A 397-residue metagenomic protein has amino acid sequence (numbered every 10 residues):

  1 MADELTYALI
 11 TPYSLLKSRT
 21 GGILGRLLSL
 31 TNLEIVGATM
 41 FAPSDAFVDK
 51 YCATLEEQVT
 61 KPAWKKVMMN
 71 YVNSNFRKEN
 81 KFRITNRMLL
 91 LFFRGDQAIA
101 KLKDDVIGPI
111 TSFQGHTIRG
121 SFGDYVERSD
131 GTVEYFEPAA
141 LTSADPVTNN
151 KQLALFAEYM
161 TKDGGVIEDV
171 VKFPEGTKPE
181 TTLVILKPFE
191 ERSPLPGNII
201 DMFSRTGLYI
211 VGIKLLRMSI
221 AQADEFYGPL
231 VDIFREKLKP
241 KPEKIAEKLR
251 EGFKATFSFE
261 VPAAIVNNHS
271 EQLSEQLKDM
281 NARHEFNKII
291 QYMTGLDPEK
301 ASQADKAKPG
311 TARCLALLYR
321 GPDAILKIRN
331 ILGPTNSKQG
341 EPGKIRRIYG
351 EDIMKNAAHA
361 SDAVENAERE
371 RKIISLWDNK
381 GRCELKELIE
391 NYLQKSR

Functional and structural regions predicted by a protein language model:
M1-R397: Non-catalytic terminal and connector segments of soluble metabolic enzymes
